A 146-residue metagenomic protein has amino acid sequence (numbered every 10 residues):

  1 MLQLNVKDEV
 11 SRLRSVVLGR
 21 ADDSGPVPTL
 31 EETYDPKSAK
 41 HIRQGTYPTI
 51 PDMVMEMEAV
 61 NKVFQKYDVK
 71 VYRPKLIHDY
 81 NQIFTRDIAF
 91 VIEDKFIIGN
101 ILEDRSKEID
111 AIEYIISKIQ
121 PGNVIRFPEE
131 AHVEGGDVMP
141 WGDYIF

Functional and structural regions predicted by a protein language model:
M1-F146: The feature marks the mature, well-folded catalytic cores of soluble enzymes
